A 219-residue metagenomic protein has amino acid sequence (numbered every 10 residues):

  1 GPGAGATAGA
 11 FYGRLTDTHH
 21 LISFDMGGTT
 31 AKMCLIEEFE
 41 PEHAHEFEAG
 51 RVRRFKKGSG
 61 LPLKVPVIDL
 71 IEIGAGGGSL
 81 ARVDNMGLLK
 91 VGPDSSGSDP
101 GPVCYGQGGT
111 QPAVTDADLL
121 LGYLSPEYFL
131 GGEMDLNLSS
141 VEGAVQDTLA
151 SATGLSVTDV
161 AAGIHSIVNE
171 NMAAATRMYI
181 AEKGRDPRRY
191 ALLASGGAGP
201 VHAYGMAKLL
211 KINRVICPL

Functional and structural regions predicted by a protein language model:
P2-L219: N-terminally biased helix-coil "hinge/interface" segments that flank
